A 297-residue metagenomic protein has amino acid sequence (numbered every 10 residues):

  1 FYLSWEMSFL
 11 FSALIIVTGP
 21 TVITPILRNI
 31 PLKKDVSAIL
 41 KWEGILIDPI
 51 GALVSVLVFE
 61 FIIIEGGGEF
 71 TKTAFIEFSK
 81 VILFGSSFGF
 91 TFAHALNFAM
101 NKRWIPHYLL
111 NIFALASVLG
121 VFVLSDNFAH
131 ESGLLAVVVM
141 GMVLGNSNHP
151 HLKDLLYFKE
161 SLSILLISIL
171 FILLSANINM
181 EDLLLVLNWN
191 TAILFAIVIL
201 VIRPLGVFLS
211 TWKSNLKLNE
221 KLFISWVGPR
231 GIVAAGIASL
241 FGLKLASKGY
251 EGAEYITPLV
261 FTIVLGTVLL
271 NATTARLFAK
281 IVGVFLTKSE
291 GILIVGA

Functional and structural regions predicted by a protein language model:
F1, V17-T21, P25, P49-F61 (+10 more regions): Transmembrane alpha-helical segments of multi-pass membrane transport proteins and ion-pumping complexes
F1-L32, A95, N177-G283: Transmembrane alpha-helices that form the ion-translocation and gating core of multi-pass ion transport proteins
I26-K41, I45, M100-P106, K159 (+1 more regions): Interhelical loop and helix-boundary elements at the membrane-water interface of polytopic inner-membrane proteins
K33-V54, K72-T73, L156, N219-S225 (+1 more regions): Membrane-interface alpha-helices at helix entry/exit sites of multi-pass transporters
W42-V58, N111-L124, L162-S175, L222-I237 (+1 more regions): Small-residue-rich segments of transmembrane alpha-helices in multi-pass membrane proteins, especially helix faces
K72-L83: Short aromatic-rich membrane-water interface segments that cap or initiate transmembrane helices in multi-pass membrane
M100-P106, L110, V118-L194, K213-L222 (+1 more regions): Membrane-interface junctions of multi-pass transporters
F285-A297: Glycine-rich adenosine-cofactor-binding loop
